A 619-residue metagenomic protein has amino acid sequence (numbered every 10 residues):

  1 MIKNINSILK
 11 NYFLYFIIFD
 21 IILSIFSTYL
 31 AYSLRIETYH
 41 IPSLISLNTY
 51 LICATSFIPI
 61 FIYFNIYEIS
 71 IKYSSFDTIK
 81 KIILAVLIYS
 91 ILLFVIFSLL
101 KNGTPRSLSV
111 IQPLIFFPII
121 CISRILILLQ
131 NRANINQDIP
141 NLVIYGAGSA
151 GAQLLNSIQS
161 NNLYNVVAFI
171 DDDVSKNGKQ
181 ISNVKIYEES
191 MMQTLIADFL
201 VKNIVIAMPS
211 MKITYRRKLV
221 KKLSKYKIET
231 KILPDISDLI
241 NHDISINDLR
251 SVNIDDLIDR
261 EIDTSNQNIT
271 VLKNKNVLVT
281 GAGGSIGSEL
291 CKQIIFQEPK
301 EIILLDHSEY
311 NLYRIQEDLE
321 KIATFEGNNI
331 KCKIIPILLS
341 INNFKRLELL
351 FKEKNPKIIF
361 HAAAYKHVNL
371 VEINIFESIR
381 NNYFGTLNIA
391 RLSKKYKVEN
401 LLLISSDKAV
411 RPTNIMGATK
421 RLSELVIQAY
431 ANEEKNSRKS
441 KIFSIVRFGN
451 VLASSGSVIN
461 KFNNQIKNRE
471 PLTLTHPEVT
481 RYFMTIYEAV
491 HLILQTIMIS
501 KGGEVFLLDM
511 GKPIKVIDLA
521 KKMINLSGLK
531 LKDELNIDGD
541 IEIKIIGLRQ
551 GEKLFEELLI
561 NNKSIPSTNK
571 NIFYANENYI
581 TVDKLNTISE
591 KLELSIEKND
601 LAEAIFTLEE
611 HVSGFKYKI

Functional and structural regions predicted by a protein language model:
M1-Q137, Q180, I206, K225-Y226 (+1 more regions): Signature of alpha-helical transmembrane segments in polytopic membrane proteins
I5, Y12, N266-V271, A429-I619: Strand-loop microenvironment adjacent to phosphate/nucleotide-handling motifs in alpha/beta enzyme folds
I36-T38, I127-I232, H307-R314, E326 (+2 more regions): A solvent-exposed beta-alpha-beta segment
R216-N276, K394: Flexible, Lys/Arg-rich cytosolic regulatory linkers and terminal tails that connect or flank
R217-K231, E301-S308, K352-E353, I373-N400: NAD(P)-cofactor binding segment of oxidoreductase domains
H242, H361, H367-V368, I373-E424 (+1 more regions): Conserved Rossmann-fold NAD(P)-dependent oxidoreductase catalytic core, especially the SDR/UDP-sugar
V277-Q293: N-terminal Rossmann NAD(P)H-binding glycine-rich loop of SDR-like oxidoreductase domains
I335-K357: Conserved Rossmann-fold cofactor-binding substructure of NAD(P)-dependent oxidoreductases
